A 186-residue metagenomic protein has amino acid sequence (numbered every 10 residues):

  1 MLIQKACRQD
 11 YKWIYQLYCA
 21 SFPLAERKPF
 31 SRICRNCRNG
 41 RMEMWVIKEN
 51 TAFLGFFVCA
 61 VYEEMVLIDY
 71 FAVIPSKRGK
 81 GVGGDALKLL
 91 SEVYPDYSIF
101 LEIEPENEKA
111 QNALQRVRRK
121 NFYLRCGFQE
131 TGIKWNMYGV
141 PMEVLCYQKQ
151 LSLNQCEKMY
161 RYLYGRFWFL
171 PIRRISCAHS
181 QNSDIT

Functional and structural regions predicted by a protein language model:
M1-I14: A short beta-loop-alpha structural element at the N-terminal edge of CoA-dependent acyl/N-acetyltransferase catalytic
Y15-P29, R166-F167: Helix-loop element at the rim of GNAT/NAT acetyltransferase active sites that forms part of the acceptor-substrate
F22-A72: A conserved beta-strand-loop-helix scaffold within acyl/acetyltransferase catalytic domains
V61-I68, R78, D96-Y97, G139-P141: A conserved beta-turn-beta hairpin within the catalytic core of GNAT-like acetyltransferases that forms part
V73, G79-V93: Conserved acetyl-CoA-binding loop-helix of GNAT-fold acetyltransferases
Y94-Q115: Conserved GNAT acetyl-CoA-binding A-motif
R116, G132-T186: C-terminal "cap" of GNAT-fold acetyltransferases
R119-T131: Conserved acetyl-CoA-binding loop of GNAT-fold acetyltransferases
